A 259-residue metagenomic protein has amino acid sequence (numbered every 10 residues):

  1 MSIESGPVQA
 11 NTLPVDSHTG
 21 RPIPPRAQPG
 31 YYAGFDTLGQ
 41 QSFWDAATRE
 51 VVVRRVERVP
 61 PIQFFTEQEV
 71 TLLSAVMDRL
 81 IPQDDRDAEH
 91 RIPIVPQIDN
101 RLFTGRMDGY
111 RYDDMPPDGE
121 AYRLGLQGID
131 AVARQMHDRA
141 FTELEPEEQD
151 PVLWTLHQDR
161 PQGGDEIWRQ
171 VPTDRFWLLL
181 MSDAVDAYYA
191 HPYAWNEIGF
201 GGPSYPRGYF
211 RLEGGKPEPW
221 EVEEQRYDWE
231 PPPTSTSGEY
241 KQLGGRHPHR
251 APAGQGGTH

Functional and structural regions predicted by a protein language model:
M1-Q40, V51-R58, Q68, L72-A75 (+1 more regions): Mature-region segments of soluble proteins
A47-T48: Active-site-adjacent bridging/hinge elements
I62, R79, Q83: Substrate-recognition/specificity elements adjacent to catalytic centers across diverse enzyme folds
